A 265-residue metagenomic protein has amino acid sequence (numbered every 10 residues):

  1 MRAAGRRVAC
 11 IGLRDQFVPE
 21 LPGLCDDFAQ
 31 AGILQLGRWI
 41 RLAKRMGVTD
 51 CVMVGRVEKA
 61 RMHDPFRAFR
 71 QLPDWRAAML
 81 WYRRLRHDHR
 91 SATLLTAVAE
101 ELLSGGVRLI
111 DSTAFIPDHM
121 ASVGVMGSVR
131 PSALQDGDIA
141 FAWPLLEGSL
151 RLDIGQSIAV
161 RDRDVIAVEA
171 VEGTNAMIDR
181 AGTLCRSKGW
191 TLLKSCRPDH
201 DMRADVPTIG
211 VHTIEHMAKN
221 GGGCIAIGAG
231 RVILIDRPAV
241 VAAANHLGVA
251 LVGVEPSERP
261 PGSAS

Functional and structural regions predicted by a protein language model:
M1-A3, R7, D88-A92, G105-I214: Conserved mixed alpha/beta catalytic, RNA-binding, or beta-rich assembly cores of soluble enzyme, regulatory
R6, L13-R41, R45-M46, R70-L80 (+1 more regions): Feature captures the catalytic cores and cofactor-binding loops of soluble hydro-lyases/lyases that act on carboxylate
G12, M53-V57, V160-R161, L193-K194: Short beta-strand segments
G12, Q16-F17, E100-I110, A114-V129 (+2 more regions): Catalytic domains of riboflavin
V18, K59-R61, I116-P117, I166 (+1 more regions): Short, active-site-adjacent cap segments at secondary-structure transitions
L36-A114: N-terminal glycine-rich phosphate/adenylate-binding segment common to multiple enzyme folds
A43-V54, F141-A142, E147-V165, V249-S265: Electropositive, surface-exposed helix/loop patches at the edges of structured domains that serve as adaptable
